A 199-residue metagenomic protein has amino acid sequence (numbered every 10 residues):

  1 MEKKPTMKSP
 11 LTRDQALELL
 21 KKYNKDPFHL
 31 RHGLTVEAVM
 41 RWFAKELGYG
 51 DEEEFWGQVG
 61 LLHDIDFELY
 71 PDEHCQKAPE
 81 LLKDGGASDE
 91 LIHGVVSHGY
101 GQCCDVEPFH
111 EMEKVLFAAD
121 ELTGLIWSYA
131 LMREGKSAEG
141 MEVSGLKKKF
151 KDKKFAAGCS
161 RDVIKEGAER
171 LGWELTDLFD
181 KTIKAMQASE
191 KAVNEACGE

Functional and structural regions predicted by a protein language model:
E2-Y70: Acidic/His-rich, divalent-metal-binding segments that scaffold phosphate/diphosphate chemistry
P10-D14, L30-L34, D72, F109 (+3 more regions): Electropositive phosphate-/nucleotide-binding environments in soluble metabolic enzymes
D14, L34-A38, C75-K77, I126 (+2 more regions): A generic alpha-helix surface/boundary motif
Y23-D26, V39-L47, I65-E68, G85 (+5 more regions): Change "in soluble alpha/beta enzymes" to "in soluble alpha/beta proteins
Y49-F155: Divalent metal-dependent catalytic cores for phosphoryl transfer on phosphate-bearing substrates
A138-E139, G145-E199: A structured, mid-to-C-terminal "fold-capping" secondary-structure block
